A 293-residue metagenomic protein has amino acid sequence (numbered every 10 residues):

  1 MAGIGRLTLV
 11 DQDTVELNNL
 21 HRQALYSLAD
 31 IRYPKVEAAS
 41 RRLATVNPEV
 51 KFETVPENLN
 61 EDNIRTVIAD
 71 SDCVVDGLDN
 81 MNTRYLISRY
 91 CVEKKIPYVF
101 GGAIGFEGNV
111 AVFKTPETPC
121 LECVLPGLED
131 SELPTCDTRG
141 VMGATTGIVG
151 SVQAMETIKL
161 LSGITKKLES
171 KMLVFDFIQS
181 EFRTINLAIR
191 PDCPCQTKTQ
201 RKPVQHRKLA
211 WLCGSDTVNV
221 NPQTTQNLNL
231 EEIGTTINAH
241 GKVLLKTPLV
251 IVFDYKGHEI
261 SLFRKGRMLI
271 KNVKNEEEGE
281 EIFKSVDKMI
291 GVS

Functional and structural regions predicted by a protein language model:
M1-S293: Adenine nucleotide-associated cytosolic modules
